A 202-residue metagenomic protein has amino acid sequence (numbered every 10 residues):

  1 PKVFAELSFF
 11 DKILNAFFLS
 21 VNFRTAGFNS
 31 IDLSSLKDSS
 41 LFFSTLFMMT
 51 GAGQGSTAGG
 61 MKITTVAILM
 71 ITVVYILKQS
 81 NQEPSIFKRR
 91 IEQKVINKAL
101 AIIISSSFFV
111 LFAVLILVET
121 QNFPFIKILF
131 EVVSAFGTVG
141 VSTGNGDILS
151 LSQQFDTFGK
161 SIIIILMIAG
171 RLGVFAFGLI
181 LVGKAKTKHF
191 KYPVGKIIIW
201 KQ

Functional and structural regions predicted by a protein language model:
P1-Q202: Membrane-proximal intracellular helices of multi-pass ion channels
